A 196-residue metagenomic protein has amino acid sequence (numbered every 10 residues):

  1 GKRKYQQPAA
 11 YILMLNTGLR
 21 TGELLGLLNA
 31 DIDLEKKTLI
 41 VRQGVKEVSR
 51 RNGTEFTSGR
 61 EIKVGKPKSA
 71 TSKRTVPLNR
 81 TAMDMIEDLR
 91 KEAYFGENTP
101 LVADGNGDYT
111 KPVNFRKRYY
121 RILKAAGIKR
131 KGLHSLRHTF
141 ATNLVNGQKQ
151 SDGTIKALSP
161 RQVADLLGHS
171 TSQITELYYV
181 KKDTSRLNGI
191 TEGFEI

Functional and structural regions predicted by a protein language model:
G1-T21, L25-L27, E35, G96 (+1 more regions): Basic, Lys/Arg- and aromatic-enriched nucleic-acid-binding interface segment
K2-Y5, D108-N114, K129-S135, G153-A157: N-terminal core-binding DNA-recognition domain of tyrosine site-specific recombinases/integrases
Q6, L19-E23, R74-T75, L89 (+3 more regions): Short, cationic motifs built from Arg/Lys/His that form the positively charged side of catalytic pockets
I12, N16-E23, R118-R121, R137-S170 (+1 more regions): C-terminal catalytic core of tyrosine-transesterase DNA break-rejoin enzymes
G26-K91: Conserved tyrosine-mediated DNA breakage-rejoining catalytic core shared by Y-recombinases
K36-G44, T99, G132, N143 (+2 more regions): Short functional hotspots where side chains directly engage DNA or cofactors
E47, P77-K129, G147: Active-site/catalytic core of tyrosine-dependent DNA strand-transfer enzymes
R51-F56, I155-K156, L177-I196: DNA/chromatin major-groove-contacting recognition/catalytic segments
